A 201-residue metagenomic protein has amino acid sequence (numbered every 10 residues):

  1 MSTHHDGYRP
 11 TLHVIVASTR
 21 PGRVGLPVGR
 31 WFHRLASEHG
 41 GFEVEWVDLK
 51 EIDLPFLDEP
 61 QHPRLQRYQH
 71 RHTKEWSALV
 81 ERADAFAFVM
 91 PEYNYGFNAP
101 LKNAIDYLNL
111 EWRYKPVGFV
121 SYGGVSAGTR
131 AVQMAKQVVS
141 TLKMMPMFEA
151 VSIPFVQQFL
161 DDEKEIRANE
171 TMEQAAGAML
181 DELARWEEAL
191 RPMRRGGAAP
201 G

Functional and structural regions predicted by a protein language model:
M1-M90, Y95-K102, I166-G177, D181-R185 (+1 more regions): N-terminal beta1-alpha1-beta2 submodule of the flavodoxin-like/Rossmannoid cofactor-binding fold
G7-Y8, E51-I52, W76, D106-Y107 (+3 more regions): Short, flexible segments with low predicted structural confidence
L35, E45, R113-G201: FMN-binding flavodoxin-like domain, especially the glycine-rich phosphate-binding loop
Q66-M145: Helix-loop-strand module that forms the ligand-binding subsite of alpha/beta enzymes
